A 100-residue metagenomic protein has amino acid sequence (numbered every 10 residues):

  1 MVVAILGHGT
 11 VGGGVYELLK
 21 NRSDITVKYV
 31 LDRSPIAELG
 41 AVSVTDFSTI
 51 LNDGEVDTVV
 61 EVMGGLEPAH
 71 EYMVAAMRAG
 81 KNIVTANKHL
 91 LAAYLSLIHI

Functional and structural regions predicted by a protein language model:
H8: Glycine-rich Rossmann-fold phosphate-binding loop(s) that bind the pyrophosphate of adenine dinucleotide cofactors
G12: N-terminal Rossmann-fold NAD(P) dinucleotide-binding loop
R22-L39: NAD(P)-binding Rossmann-fold cofactor-contacting core
S43-F47: Short acidic-hydrophobic, aromatic-tinged amphipathic segments that line or gate anion-handling sites
I50-E71, N82-A86: Rossmann-like NAD(P)-binding element
M77-A93: ADP-ribose/adenylate-binding Rossmann-like module
I98-I100: Conserved small/polar residues in nucleotide/adenosyl-binding loops
